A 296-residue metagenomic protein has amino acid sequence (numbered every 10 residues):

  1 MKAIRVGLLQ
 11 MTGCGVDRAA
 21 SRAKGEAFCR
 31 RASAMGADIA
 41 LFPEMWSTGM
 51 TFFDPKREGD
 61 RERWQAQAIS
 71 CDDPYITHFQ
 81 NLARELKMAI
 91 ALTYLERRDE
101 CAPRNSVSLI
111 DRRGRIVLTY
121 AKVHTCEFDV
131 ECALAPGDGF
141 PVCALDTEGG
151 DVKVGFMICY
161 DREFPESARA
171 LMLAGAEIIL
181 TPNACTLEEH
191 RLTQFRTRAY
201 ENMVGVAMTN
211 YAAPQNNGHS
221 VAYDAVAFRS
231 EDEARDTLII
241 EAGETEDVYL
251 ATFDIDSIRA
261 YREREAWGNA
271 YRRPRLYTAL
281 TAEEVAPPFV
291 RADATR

Functional and structural regions predicted by a protein language model:
M1-L8: Extreme N-terminal starter segment of soluble prokaryotic enzymes
Q10-V16: Short polar catalytic/cofactor-binding loops
R18, A23-R113, C185-N202: Cys-nucleophile CN-hydrolase/nitrilase-fold catalytic domain and related Cys-dependent amidase chemistry that acts on
A68-A91, R162-L250, I258: CN hydrolase (nitrilase-like) catalytic-core segments centered on the catalytic cysteine and neighboring Lys/Glu
N81, R97-A174, N183, L187-T197 (+2 more regions): Active-site catalytic loop in hydrolytic enzyme cores
K122-P136, T245-Y261: A short, polar/charged loop-to-alpha-helix boundary motif
F253-R296: A short C-terminal boundary segment appended to hydrolase-like catalytic domains
